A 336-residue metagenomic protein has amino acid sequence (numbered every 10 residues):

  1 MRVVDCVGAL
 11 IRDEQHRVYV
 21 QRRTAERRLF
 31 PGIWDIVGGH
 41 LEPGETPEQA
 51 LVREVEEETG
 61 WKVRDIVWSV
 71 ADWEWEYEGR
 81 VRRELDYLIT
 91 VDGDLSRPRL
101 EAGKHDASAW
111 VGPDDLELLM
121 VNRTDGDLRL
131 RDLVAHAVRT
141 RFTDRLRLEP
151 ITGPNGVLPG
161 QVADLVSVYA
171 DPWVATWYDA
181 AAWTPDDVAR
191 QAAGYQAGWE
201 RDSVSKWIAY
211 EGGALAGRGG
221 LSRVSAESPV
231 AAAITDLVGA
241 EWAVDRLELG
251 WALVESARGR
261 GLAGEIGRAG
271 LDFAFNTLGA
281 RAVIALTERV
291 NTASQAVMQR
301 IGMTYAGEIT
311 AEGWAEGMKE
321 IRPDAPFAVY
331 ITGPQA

Functional and structural regions predicted by a protein language model:
M1-V18, G213: Conserved N-terminal beta-strand and adjoining loop/helix that marks the start of the Nudix/MutT-like hydrolase domain
R2, E26-L29, D72-L85, E316-R322: Acidic pyrophosphate-coordinating catalytic loop
R17-E57: Conserved Nudix-box catalytic region and its N-terminal flanking loop in Nudix hydrolases and closely related
V20, W68-A71, G217, G307: A structural microfeature
L41-D65, W73-D125: Unchanged
D125-R139: Charged phosphate-binding loop/patch that engages nucleotide di/tri-phosphates or the phosphate backbone of nucleic
R139-T176, K206, Y210-A336: Acyl-donor (CoA/ACP) binding surface of acyl/acetyltransferases
W173-G194, S205-W207: Conserved GNAT-fold acetyl-CoA-binding loop/helix
